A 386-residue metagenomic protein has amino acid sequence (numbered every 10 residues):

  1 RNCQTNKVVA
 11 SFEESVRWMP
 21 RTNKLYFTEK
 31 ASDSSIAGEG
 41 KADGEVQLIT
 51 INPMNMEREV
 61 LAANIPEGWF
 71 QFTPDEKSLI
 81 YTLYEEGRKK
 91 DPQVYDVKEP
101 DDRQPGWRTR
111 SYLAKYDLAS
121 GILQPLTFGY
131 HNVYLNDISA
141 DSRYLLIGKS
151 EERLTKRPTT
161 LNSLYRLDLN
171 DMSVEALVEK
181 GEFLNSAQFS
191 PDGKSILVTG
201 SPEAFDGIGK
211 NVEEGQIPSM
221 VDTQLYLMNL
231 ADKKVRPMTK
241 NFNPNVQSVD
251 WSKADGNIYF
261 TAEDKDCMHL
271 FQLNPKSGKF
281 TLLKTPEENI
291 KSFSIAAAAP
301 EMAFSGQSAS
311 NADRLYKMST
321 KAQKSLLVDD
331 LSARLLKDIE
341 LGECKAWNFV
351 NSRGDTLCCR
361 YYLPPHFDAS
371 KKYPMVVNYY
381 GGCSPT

Functional and structural regions predicted by a protein language model:
R1, V8-S15, T28-I49, A63-G68 (+9 more regions): A flexible loop/linker signature enriched in serine peptidases of the S9 family
N2-Q4, N52-M56, D117-G121, D168-M172 (+3 more regions): Short loop/turn segments that connect beta-strands within beta-propeller blades
R17, Q71, D137, Q188 (+2 more regions): Conserved beta-strand position repeated across blades of beta-propeller domains
P20-R21, P74-D75, A140-D141, P191-D192 (+2 more regions): Residue-level detector of Asp-centered blade-edge/turn motifs that repeat once per structural unit in beta-propeller
T239-Q247, L282-S292, D329-E340: Conserved blade-ending motifs and adjacent loop-strand segments that build the rim/top face of beta-propeller domains
S292-T386: Serine-hydrolase catalytic core recognition
